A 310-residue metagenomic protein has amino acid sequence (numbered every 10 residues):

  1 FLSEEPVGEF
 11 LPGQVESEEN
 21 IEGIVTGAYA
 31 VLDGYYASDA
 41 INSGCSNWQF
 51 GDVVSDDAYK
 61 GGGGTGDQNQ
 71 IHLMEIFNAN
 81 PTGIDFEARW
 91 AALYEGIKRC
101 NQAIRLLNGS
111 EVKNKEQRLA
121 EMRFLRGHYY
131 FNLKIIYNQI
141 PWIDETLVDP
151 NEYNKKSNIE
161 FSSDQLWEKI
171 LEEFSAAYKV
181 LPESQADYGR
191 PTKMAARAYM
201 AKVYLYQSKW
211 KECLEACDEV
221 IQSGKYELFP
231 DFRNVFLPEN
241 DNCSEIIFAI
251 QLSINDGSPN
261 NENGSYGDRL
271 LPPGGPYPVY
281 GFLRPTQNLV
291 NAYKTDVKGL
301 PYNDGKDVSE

Functional and structural regions predicted by a protein language model:
F1-Q49, L300, D304-K306: Membrane-proximal, proline-rich intrinsically disordered regions
S17-E18, E22-T26, A30-Y36, G63-Y137 (+2 more regions): Conserved, well-structured interaction surfaces
V25, G34-Y36, Q68-A92, Y226-E310: Elongated scaffold/linker segments in the mid-to-C-terminal portions of large proteins
R123, R197-Y204: TPR/Sel1-like alpha-solenoid repeat signature
Q139-S163: Short coil/linker segments at helix-helix boundaries
